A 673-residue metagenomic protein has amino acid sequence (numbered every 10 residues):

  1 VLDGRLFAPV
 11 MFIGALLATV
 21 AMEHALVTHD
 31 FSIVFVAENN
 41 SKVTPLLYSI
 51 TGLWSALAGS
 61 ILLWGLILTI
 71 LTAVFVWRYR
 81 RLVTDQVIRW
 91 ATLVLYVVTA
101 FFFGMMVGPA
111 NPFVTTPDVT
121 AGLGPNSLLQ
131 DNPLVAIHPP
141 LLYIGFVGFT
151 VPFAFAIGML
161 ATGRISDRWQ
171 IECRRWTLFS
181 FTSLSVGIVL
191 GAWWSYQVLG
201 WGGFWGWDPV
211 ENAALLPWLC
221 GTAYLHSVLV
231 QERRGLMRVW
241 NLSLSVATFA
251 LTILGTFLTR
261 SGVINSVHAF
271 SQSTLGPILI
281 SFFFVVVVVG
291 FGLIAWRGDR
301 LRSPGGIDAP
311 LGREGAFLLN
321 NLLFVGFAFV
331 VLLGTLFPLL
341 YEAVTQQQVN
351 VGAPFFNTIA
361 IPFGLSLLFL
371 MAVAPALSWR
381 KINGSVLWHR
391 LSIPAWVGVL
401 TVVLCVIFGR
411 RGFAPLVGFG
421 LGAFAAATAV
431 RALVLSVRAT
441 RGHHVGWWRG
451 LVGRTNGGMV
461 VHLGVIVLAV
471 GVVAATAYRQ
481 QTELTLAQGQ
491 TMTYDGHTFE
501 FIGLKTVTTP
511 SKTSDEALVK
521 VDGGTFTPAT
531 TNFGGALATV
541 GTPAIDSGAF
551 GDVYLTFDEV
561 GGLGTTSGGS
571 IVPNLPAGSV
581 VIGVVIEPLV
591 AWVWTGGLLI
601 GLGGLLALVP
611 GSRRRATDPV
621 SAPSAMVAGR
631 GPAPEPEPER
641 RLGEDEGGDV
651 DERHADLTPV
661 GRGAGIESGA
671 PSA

Functional and structural regions predicted by a protein language model:
V1-L642, E646, D651-R662, I666-A673: Solvent-exposed, non-transmembrane regions of integral membrane proteins
